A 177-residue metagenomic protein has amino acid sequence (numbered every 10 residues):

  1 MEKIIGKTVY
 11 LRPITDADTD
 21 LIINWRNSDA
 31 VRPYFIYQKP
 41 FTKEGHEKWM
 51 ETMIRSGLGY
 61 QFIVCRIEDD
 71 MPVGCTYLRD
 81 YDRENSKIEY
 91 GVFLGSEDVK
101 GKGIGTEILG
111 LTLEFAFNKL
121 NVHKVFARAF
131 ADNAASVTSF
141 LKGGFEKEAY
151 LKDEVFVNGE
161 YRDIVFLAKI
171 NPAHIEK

Functional and structural regions predicted by a protein language model:
M1-L21, Q61, I67-K177: Acyl-donor (CoA/ACP) binding surface of acyl/acetyltransferases
T15-Y37: Short amphipathic alpha-helix that is part of the acyltransferase structural core
D29-A30, G57, L120: Structural motif
A30-E51: Conserved GNAT-fold acetyl-CoA-binding loop/helix
E51-C65: A short helix-loop-beta-strand connector motif used in the catalytic cores of GNAT acetyltransferases and, in some
